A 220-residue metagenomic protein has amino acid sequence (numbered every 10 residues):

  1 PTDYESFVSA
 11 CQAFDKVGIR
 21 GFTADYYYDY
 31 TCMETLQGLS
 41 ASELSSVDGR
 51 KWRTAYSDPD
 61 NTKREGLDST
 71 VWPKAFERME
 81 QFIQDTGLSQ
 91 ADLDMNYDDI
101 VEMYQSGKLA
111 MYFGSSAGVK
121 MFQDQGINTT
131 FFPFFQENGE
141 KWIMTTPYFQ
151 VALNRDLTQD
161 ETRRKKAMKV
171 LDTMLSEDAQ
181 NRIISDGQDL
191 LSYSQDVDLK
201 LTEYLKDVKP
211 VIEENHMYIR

Functional and structural regions predicted by a protein language model:
P1, V8-Q12, R20-D25, F132-M144 (+2 more regions): A structural signal for short loop-to-beta-strand junctions that line the ligand-binding cleft of periplasmic/secreted
E5-R64: Extracytoplasmic/periplasmic solute-binding protein
V8-D15, F76-I83, V101, Q105 (+3 more regions): Non-transmembrane alpha-helical segments in soluble domains of secreted/periplasmic/extracellular proteins
C11-A13, T54-L93: Glycine-centered hinge/linker elements that transmit conformational signals in sensory and ligand-binding systems
G21-D25, A91-M95, R182-I184: Surface-exposed patches in mature extracellular/periplasmic domains of secreted proteins
M33-G38, I143-T145, S185, Q195-L199: Short aromatic-enriched loop/helix-cap "lid" or pocket-rim segments at secondary-structure transitions that line
T35, A41-L44, K74-R163: Extracytoplasmic/periplasmic substrate-binding proteins
S116-M121, F149-R220: Mature extracytoplasmic/periplasmic domains
